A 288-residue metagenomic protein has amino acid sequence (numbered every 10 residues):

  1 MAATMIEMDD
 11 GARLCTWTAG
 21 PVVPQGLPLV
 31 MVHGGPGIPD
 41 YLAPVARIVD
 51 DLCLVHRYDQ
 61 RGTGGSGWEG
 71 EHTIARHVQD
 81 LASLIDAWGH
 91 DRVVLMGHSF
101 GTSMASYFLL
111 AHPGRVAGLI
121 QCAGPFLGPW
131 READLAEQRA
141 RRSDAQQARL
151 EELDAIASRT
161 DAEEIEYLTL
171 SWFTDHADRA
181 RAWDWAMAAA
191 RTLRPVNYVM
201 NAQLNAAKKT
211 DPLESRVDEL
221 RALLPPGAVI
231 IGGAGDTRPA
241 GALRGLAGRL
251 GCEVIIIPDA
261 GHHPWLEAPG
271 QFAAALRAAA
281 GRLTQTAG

Functional and structural regions predicted by a protein language model:
M8-G67: Conserved HGGG/HGGXW glycine-rich cap/lid loop of the alpha/beta-hydrolase fold
H56-F100, A274: Active-site loop/oxyanion-hole signature of alpha/beta-hydrolase fold enzymes
D91-D134: Conserved hydrolase catalytic core segment
L119-I156: Flexible "cap/lid" loop of the alpha/beta hydrolase fold
A155-N205: Conserved alpha/beta-hydrolase catalytic His-Asp/Glu region
A186-G245: Conserved serine/cysteine hydrolase catalytic core
A240, A247-H262: Catalytic histidine neighborhood in serine/cysteine hydrolases with alpha/beta-hydrolase-type architecture
A260-A273: Catalytic histidine-centered segment of alpha/beta-hydrolase-like enzymes
